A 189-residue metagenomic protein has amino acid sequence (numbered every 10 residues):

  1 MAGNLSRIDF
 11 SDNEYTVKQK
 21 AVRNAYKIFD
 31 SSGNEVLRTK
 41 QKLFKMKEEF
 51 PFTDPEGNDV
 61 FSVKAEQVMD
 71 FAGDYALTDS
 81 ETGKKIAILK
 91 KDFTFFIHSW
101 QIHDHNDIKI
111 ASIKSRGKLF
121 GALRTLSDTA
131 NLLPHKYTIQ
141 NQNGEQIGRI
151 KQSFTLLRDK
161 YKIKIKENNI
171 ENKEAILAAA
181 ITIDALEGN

Functional and structural regions predicted by a protein language model:
M1-N189: Intrinsically disordered, low-complexity proline/glycine-rich segments
